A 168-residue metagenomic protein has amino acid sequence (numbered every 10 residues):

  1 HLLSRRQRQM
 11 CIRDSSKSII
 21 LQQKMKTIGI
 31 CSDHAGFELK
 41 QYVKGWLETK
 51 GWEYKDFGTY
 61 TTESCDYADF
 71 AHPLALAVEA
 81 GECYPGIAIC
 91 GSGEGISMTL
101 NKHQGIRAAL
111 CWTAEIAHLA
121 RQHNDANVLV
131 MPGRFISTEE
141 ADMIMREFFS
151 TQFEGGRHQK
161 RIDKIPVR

Functional and structural regions predicted by a protein language model:
H1-S15: Single conserved hydrophobic/aromatic residue that forms the stacking wall/gate of nucleotide- or nucleobase-binding
M25-I28: Extreme N-terminal starter segment of soluble prokaryotic enzymes
I30-E48: Glycine-rich phosphate/diphosphate-binding loop of Rossmann-like nucleotide-binding domains
C31, A35, A114-R168: C-terminal binding/interaction regions
E53-S64: A short beta-strand-loop structural module common to alpha/beta enzyme folds
F70-A88, S92: Short, structured active-site "lid" loops
A88-R134: Mid-chain, well-packed structural core segment of small domains
